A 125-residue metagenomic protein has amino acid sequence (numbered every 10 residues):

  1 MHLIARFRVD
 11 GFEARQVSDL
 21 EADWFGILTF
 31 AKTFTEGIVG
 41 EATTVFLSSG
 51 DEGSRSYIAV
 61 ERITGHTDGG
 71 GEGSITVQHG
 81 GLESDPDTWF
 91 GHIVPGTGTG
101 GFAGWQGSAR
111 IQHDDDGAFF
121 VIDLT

Functional and structural regions predicted by a protein language model:
M1-T125: Beta-strand-enriched cores of mature, soluble protein domains
